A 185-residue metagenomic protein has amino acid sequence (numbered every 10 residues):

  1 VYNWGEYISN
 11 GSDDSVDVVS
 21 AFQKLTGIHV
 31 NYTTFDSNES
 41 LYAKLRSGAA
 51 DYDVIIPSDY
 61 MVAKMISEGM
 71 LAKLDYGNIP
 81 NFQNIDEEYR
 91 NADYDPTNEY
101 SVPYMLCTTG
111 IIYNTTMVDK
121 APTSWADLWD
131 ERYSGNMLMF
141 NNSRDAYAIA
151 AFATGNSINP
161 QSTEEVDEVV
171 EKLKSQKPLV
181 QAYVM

Functional and structural regions predicted by a protein language model:
V1-K64: Early extracytoplasmic/lumenal segment of secretory-pathway proteins
E6-S9, N38-E39, Y60-K64, T108-T109 (+3 more regions): Solvent-exposed loop/turn segments at secondary-structure junctions within structured extracellular/periplasmic domains
D13-D17, A21, S40, K44 (+6 more regions): Extracytoplasmic/secreted proteins, especially bacterial periplasmic and envelope-associated proteins
Q23-I28, R46-A50, Y60, I66-M70 (+4 more regions): Sec-exported extracytoplasmic/periplasmic mature domains
A50-V54, A72-I111, N136: A structural signal for short loop-to-beta-strand junctions that line the ligand-binding cleft of periplasmic/secreted
T116-T123, G155-Q161: Short helix-loop capping/hinge motifs at secondary-structure junctions, enriched in acidic/polar residues
D127-N141: Short loop->beta-strand "edge-of-pocket" segments that line small-molecule binding or catalytic clefts across diverse
L138-N142, A146, A150, I158-M185: Ligand-binding pocket segment of bilobal, Venus flytrap-like solute-binding proteins
